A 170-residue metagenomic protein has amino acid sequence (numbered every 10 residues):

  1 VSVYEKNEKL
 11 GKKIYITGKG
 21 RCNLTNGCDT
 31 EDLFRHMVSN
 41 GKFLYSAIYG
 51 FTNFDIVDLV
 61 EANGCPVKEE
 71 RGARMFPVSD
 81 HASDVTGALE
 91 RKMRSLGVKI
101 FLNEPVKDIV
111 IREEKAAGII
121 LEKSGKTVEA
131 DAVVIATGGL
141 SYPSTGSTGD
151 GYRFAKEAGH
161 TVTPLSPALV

Functional and structural regions predicted by a protein language model:
V1, V67, V133: Hydrophobic anchor at the start of a short beta-strand that flanks the dinucleotide cofactor-binding loop
V1-K19: Glycine-rich FAD pyrophosphate-binding loop
K6, T52, R71-G72, L102-P105 (+1 more regions): A secondary-structure boundary/capping signal
I16, S83-D84, A88-V170: Predominantly flavin-linked oxidoreductase catalytic cores and closely associated redox partners
K19-E69: Glycine-rich active-site loop/strand segments that organize a redox cofactor
G27, V38, G50-F54, S79 (+4 more regions): Electropositive phosphate-/nucleotide-binding environments in soluble metabolic enzymes
L44-A47, M75-D80, T137-T145: Flexible, glycine/proline-enriched loop segments at strand-loop-helix junctions that form or flank small-ligand binding
A62-R91, S95: Mobile, glycine/GP-rich and aromatic-enriched active-site lid/loop segments adjacent to catalytic centers
